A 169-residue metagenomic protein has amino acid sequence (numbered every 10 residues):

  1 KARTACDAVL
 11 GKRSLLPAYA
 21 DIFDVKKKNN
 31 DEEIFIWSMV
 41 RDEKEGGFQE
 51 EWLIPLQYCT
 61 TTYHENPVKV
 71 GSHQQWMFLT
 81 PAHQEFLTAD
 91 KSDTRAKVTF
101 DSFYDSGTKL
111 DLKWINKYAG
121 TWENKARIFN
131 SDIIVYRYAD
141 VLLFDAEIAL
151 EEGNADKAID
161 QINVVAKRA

Functional and structural regions predicted by a protein language model:
A5-L143, E147-E151: Elongated scaffold/linker segments in the mid-to-C-terminal portions of large proteins
A8-L10, Q161-A169: Short edge-strand/loop segments of extracellular domains
